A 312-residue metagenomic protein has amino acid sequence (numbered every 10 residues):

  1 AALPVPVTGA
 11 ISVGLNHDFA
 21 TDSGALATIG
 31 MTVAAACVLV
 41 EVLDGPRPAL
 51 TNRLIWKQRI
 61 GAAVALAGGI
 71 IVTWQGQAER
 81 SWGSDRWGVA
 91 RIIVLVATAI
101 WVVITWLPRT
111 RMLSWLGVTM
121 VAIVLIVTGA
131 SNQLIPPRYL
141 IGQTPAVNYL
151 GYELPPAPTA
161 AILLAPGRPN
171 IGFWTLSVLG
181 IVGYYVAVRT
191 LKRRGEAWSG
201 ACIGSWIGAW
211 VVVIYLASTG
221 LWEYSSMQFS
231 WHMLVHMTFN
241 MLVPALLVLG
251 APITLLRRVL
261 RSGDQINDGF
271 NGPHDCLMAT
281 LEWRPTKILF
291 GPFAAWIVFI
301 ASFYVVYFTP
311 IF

Functional and structural regions predicted by a protein language model:
A1-F312: Alpha-helical membrane segments of multi-pass proteins
